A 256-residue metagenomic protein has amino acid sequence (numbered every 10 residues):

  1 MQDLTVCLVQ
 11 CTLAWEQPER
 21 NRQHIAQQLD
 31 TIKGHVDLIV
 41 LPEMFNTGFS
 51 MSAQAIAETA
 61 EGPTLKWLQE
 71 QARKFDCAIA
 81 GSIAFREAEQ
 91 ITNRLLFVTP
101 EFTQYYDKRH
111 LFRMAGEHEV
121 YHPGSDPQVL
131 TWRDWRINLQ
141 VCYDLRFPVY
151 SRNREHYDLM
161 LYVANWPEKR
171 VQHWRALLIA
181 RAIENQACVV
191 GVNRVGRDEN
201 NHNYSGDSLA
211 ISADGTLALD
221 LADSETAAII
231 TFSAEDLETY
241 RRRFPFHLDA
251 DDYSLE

Functional and structural regions predicted by a protein language model:
Q2-L8: Extreme N-terminal starter segment of soluble prokaryotic enzymes
Q10-W15: Short polar catalytic/cofactor-binding loops
P18-E19, Q23-T99, Q104-Y105, E168-R181 (+1 more regions): Cys-nucleophile CN-hydrolase/nitrilase-fold catalytic domain and related Cys-dependent amidase chemistry that acts on
D37-L38, I137, L159: Structural motif
P63-C77, R146-A227: CN hydrolase (nitrilase-like) catalytic-core segments centered on the catalytic cysteine and neighboring Lys/Glu
G81-I83, R94-F97, Q128, S208-A210 (+1 more regions): Short beta-strand scaffold segments in enzyme catalytic cores
R86-E155, K169-A176, T239-F246: Active-site catalytic loop in hydrolytic enzyme cores
